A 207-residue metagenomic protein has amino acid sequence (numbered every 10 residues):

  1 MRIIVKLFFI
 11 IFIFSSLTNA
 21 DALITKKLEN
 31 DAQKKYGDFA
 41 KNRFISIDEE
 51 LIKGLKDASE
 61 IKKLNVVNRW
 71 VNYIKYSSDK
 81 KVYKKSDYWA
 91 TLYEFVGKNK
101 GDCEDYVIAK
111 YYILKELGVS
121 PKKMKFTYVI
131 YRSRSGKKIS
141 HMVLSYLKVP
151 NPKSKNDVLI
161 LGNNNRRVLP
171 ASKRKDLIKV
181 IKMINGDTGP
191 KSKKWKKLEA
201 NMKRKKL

Functional and structural regions predicted by a protein language model:
R2-I10: Sec-dependent signal peptide recognition, specifically the positively charged N-region followed immediately by
I11-N19: Hydrophobic h-region of N-terminal signal peptides that target proteins for export in Gram-negative bacteria
T18-L207: A structural boundary/capping signal
